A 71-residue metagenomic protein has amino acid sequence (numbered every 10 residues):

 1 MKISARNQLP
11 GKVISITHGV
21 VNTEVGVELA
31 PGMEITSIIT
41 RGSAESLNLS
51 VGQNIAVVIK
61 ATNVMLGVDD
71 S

Functional and structural regions predicted by a protein language model:
M1-S71: Non-catalytic connector elements of ABC transporters
